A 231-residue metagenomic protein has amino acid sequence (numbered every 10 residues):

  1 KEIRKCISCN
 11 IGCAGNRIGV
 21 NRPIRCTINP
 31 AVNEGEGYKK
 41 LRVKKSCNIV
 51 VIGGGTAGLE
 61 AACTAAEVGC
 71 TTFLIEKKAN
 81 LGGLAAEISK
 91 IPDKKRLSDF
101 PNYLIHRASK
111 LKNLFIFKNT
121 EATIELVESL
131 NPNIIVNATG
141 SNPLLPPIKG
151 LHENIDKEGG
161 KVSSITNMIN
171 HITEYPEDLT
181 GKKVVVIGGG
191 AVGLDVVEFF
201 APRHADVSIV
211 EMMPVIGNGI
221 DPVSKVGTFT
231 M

Functional and structural regions predicted by a protein language model:
K1, E87-I91, N131-N133, L151-E153 (+1 more regions): Short low-complexity, flexible loop/linker segments enriched in glycine and/or proline with clustered acidic
K1, R107-N119, E125: Repeat-solenoid scaffold signature
K1-V51, T56, A61-T72, N80 (+3 more regions): Flavin-dependent oxidoreductase catalytic cores
E2, C6, G19, R42 (+6 more regions): Generic structural signal for well-ordered, non-membrane alpha-helical segments in soluble metabolic enzymes
V43-L74, I116-N131, T139-I148, S164-P222: Rossmann-like dinucleotide/flavin-binding elements
L74-K110, V197-M231: Rossmann-like dinucleotide-binding cores of NAD(P)H-dependent redox enzymes
P101, N113-F115, G160-V162: Short, conserved active-site loop motifs that form the nucleotide-linked donor/cofactor pocket
